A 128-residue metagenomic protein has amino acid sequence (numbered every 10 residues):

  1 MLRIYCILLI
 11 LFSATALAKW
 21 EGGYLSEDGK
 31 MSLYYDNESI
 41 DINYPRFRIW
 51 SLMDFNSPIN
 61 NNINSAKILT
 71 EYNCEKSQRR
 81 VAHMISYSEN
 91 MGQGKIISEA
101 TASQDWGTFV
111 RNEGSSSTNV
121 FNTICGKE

Functional and structural regions predicted by a protein language model:
M1-I4: Positively charged n-region of N-terminal signal peptides that target proteins for export
C6-L8: N-terminal leader/targeting signatures
L11-T15: N-terminal signal peptide c-region/cleavage motif recognized by signal peptidases
A16-E128: N-terminal secretory-pathway/extracellular module detecting exported/lumenal segments and adjacent signal-anchor/first
